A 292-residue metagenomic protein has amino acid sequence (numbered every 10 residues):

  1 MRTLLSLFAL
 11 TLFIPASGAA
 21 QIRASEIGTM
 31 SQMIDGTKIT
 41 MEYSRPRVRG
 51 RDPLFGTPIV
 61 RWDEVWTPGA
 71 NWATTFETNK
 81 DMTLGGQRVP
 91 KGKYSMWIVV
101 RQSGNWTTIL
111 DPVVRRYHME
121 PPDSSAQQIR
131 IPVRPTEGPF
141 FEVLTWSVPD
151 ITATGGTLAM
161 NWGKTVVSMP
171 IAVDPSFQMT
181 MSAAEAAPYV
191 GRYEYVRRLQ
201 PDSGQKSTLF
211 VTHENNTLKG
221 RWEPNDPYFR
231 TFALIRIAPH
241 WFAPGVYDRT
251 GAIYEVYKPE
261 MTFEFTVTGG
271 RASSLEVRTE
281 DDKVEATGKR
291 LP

Functional and structural regions predicted by a protein language model:
M1-L4: Positively charged n-region of N-terminal signal peptides that target proteins for export
S6-P15: Bacterial N-terminal signal peptides
P15-R23, P292: Bacterial Sec-dependent signal peptides at the C-terminal "C-region" and cleavage site
Q21-T40: Short N-terminal segments immediately surrounding and downstream of signal-peptide cleavage
R23-G28, F76-T78, Q102-G104, T152-G156 (+2 more regions): A short, compositionally biased
E42-K91, W97-P188, W222, G288: Extended, well-structured beta-strand/loop surface patches that form recognition or cofactor-anchoring regions within
I131, P139-A153, M160, I171-P292: Peripheral terminal and inter-domain segments
